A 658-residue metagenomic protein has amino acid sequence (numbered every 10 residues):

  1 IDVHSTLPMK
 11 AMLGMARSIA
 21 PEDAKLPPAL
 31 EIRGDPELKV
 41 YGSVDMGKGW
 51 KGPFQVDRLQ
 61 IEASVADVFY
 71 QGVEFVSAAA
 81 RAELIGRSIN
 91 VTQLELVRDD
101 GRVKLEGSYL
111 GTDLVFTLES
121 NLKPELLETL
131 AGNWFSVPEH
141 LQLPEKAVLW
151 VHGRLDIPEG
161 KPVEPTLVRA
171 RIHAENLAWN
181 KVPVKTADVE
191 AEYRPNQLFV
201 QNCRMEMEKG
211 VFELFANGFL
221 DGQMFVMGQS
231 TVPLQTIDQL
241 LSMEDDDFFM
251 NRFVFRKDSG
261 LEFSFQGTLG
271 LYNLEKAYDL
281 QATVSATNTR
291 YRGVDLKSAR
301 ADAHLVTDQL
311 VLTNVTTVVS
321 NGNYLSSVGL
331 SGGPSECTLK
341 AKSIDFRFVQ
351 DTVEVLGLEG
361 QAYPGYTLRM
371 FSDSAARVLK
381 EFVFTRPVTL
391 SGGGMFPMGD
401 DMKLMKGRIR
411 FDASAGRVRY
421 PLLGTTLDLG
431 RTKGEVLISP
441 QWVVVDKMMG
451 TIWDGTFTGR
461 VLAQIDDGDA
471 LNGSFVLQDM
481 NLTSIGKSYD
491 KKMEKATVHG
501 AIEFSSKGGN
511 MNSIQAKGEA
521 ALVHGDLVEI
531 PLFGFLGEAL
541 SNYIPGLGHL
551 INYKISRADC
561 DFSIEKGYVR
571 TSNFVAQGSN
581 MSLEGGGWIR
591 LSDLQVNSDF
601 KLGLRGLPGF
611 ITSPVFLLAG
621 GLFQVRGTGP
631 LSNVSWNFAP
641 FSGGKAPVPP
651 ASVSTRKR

Functional and structural regions predicted by a protein language model:
I1-Y41, Q60-V65, Q93-E95, R102 (+13 more regions): Small-residue helix/turn framework positions
G42-W50, L155-K161, G267-N273, G394-D400 (+1 more regions): Outer-membrane beta-barrel proteins
V76-A78, K185-A187, K297-A299, G430 (+1 more regions): Short, surface-exposed coil-to-beta transition loops
I89, L96-D100, Y193, L198 (+1 more regions): Internal alpha-helical scaffold/solenoid segments in large eukaryotic proteins
V634-R658: Gram-negative outer-membrane assembly/targeting C-terminal domains
